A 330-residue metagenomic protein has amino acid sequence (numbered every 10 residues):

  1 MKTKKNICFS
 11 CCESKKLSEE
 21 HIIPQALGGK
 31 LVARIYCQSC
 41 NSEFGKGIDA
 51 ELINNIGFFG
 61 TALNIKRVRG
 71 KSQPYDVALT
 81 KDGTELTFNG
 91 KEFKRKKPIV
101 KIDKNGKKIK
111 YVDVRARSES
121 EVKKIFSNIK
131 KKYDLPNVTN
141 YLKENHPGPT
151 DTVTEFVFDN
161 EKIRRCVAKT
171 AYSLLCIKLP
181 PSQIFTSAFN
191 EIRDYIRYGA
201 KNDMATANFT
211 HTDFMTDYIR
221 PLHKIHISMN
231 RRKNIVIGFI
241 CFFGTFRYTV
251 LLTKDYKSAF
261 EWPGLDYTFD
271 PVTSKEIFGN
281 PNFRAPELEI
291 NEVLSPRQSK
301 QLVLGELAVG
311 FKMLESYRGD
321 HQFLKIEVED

Functional and structural regions predicted by a protein language model:
K2-N6, G28-D330: Alpha-helical structural context detector biased toward long hydrophobic helices
N6-C8, E20: Short secondary-structure boundary micro-motifs
C11-S14, S39-C40: Short Cys/His-rich metal-coordination motifs, predominantly Zn2+-binding knuckles/fingers
E13-L31: Histidine-centered nuclease catalytic patch
